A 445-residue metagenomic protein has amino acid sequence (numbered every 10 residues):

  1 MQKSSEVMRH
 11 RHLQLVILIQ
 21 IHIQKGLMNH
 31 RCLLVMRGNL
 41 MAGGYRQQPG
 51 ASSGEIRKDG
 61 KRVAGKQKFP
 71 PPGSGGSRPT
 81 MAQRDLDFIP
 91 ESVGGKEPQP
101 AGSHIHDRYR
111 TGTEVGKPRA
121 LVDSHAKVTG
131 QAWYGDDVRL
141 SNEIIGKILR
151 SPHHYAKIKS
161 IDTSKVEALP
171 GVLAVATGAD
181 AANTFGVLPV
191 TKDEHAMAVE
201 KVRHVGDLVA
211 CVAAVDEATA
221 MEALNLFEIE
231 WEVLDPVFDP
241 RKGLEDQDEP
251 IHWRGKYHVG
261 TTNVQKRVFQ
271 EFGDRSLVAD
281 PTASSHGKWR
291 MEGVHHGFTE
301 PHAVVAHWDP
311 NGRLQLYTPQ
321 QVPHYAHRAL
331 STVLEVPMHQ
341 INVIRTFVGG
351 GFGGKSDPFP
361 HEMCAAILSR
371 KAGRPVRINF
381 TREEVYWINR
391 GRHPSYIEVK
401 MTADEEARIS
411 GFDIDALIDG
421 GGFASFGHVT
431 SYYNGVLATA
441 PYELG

Functional and structural regions predicted by a protein language model:
G43-R46, G54-G260, G287, G422: Flexible, low-hydrophobicity surface segments
G54-E55, F69-D85, I89, A168 (+5 more regions): C-terminal catalytic domains of large/alpha subunits in multi-subunit enzymes
H104-T111, P118, N183, T219-E245 (+6 more regions): Gly/Pro-rich active-site capping loops and adjacent beta-alpha segments that organize cofactor/substrate pockets
I148-A176, A210-W231, V304-A372, I418 (+1 more regions): Alpha-helical support elements that line or immediately flank enzyme active sites and cofactor-binding pockets
H195, P250-L334: Helix-loop-helix junctions that connect adjacent transmembrane helices in secondary transporters/permeases, recognized
Q340-T346, G373-E383, S410-D415, L444: Beta-strand segments within the central parallel beta-sheet cores of soluble alpha/beta enzyme folds
